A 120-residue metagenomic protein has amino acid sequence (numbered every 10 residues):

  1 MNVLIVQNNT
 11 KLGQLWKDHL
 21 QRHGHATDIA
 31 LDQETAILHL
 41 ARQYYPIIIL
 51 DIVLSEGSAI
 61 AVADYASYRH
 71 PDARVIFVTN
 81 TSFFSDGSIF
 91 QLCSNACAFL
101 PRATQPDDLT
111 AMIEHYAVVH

Functional and structural regions predicted by a protein language model:
Q7: Conserved acidic carboxylate
T10, L31-T35, D107: Acidic phosphotransfer microenvironment of two-component signaling modules
T10-D28: Two-component/phosphorelay signaling modules centered on CheY-like receiver
I29-I47: Acidic, metal-coordinating helix/loop segments flanking the phosphotransfer/catalytic sites of two-component signaling
A41-Q43, A66-A73: Conserved phosphotransfer cores of two-component systems
L50-S67, D86: Conserved phosphotransfer microenvironments
A61, T79-L100, D107, A111: Alpha4 helix (beta4-alpha4-beta5 surface) of REC/receiver domains from two-component response regulators
E114-H120: The C-terminal output helix
